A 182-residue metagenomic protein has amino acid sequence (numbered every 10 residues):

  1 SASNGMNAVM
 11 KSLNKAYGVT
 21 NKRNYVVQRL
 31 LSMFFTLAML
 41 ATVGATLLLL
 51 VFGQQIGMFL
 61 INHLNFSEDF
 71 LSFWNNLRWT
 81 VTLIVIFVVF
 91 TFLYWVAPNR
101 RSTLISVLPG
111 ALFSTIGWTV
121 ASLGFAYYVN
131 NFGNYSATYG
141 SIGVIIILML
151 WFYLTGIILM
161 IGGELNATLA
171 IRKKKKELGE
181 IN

Functional and structural regions predicted by a protein language model:
S1-N182: Membrane-embedded alpha-helices and immediately adjacent juxtamembrane helical segments in alpha-helical membrane
